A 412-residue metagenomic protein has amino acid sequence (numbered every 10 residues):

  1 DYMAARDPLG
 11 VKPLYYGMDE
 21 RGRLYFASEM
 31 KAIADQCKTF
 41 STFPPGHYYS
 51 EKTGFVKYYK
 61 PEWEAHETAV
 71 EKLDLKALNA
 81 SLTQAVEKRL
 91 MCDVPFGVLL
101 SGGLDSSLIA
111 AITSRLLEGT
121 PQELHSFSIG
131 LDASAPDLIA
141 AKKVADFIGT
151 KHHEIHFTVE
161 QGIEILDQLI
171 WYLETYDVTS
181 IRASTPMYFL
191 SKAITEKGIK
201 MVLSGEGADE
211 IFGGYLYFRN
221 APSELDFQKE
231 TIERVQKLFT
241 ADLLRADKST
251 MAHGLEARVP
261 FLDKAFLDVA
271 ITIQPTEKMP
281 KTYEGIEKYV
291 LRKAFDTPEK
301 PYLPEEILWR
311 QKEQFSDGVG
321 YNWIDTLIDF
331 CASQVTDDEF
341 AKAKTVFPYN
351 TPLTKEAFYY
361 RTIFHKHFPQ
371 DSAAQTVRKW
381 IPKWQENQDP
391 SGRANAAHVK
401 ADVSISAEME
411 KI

Functional and structural regions predicted by a protein language model:
D1-T175: Cysteine-centered catalytic environments shared across enzyme families
K12-P13, I109, E210-G214, R219 (+1 more regions): Short catalytic/ligand-binding loop motif for oxyanion handling, primarily in non-cytosolic enzymes, centered on
L75, G130-S191, Y217-D226, K248-S249 (+2 more regions): ATP-dependent adenylate-handling ligase core
A77, S180-I181, T185, F189 (+3 more regions): A conserved catalytic-core signature of glycosyltransferases
S107-A111, Y188-K192, G213, D268: Short, hydrophobic alpha-helix immediately C-terminal to the catalytic nucleophile
E196-L203, P222-S223, F227-I412: Adenosyl-5′-phosphate
I199-D209, Y215: Short acidic/histidine-rich active-site segments
